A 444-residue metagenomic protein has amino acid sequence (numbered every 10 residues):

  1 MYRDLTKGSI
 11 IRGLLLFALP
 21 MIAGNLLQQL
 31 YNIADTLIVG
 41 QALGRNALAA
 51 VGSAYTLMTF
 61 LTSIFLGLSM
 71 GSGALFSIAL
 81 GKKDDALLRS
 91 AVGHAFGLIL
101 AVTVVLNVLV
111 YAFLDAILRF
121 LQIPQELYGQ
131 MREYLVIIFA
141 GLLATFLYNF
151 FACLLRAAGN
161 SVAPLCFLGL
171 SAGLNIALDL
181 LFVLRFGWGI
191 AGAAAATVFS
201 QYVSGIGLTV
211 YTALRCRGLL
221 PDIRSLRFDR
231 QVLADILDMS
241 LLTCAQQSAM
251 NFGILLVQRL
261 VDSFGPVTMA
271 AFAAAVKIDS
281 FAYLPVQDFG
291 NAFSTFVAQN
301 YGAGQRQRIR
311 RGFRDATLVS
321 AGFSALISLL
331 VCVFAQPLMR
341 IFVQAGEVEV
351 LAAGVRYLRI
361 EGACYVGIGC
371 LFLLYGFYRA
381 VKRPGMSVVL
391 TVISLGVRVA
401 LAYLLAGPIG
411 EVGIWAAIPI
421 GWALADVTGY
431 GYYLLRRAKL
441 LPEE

Functional and structural regions predicted by a protein language model:
M1-A18, F76-G141, R185-L241, V297-C364 (+1 more regions): Short alpha-helical transmembrane segments in multi-pass integral membrane proteins
L5-L43, T56-G71, L75, L100-N107 (+5 more regions): N-terminal transmembrane alpha-helices
L16-D35, I137, S171, S200-S204 (+4 more regions): Transmembrane helical elements of multi-pass membrane transporters/channels
M21, N25, L37, A74 (+16 more regions): Transmembrane alpha-helix boundary and packing residues in multipass membrane permease domains and related
L26, L30-A49, L118-Q125, L181-W188 (+6 more regions): Helix-terminus/linker motif at the lipid-water interface of multi-pass membrane proteins
L48-V108, T145-P164, A271-A335, I368-L390: Small-residue-rich hydrophobic transmembrane alpha-helices
F60-S63, N175-D179, G205-T209, F281-L284 (+3 more regions): Hydrophobic transmembrane alpha-helices of multi-pass small-molecule transporters
S69, I137-R156, P164-A172, A193-L208 (+4 more regions): Short runs within selected transmembrane alpha-helices of multi-pass transporters and secretion channels
